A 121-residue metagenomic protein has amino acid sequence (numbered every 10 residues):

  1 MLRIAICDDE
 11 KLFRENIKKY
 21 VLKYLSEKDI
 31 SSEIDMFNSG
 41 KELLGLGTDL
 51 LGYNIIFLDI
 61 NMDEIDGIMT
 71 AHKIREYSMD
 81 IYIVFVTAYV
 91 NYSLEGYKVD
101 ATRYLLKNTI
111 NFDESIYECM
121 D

Functional and structural regions predicted by a protein language model:
M1-R3: Non-catalytic signal-transmission and effector/linker regions of two-component phosphorelay proteins
D8: Conserved acidic carboxylate
K11-D35: Two-component/phosphorelay signaling modules centered on CheY-like receiver
K18, M36-I55: Acidic, metal-coordinating helix/loop segments flanking the phosphotransfer/catalytic sites of two-component signaling
Y20-Y24, L46, K73: A generic secondary-structure signal
Y53-D121: CheY-like receiver
